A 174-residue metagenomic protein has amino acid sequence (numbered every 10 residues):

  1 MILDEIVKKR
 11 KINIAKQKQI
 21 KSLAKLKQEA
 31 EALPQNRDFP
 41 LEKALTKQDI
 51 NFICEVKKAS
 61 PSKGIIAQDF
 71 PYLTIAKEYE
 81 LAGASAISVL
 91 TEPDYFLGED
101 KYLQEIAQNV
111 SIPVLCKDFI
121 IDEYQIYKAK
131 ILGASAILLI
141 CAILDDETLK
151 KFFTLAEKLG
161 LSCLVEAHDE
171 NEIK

Functional and structural regions predicted by a protein language model:
I2-A67: An N-cap/entry alpha-helix motif that binds or orients negatively charged groups
K9, L90, I140: Conserved residues at the C-terminal ends of beta-strands
A24-L33, S60-I66, S85-I106: Glycine-rich, proline-tolerant flexible connector loops at the mouths of alpha/beta enzymes
N36-I53, L97-F119, C141, K150-H168: Alpha-helix-loop-beta-strand connector modules within alpha/beta enzyme cores
E55-K57, A107, C116, Q125 (+1 more regions): Short, cationic motifs built from Arg/Lys/His that form the positively charged side of catalytic pockets
S60-G64, P93-L97, D122, I143-D146 (+1 more regions): Short, small-residue-enriched loops and turns at beta-alpha junctions that line or gate enzyme active sites
I66-L90, N109, E123-A136, L149-T154 (+2 more regions): Alpha/beta enzyme core
